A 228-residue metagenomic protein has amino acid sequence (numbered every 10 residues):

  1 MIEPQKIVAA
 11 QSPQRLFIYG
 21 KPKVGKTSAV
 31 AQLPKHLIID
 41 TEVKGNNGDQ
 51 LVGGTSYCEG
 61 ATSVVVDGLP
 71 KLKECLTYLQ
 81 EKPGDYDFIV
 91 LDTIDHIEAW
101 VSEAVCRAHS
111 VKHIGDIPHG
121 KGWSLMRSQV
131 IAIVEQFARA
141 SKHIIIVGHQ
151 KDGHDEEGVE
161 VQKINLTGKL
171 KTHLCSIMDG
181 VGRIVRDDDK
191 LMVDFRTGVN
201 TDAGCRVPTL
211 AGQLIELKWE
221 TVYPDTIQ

Functional and structural regions predicted by a protein language model:
I2-L91, D95-W100: Conserved P-loop
A29-P34, F137, V222-Y223: Alpha-helix C-terminal capping segments
I39-T41, V147, I184: Generic beta-sheet signal
L79, I133-F137, M178: Hydrophobic, Leu/Ile/Phe/Ala-enriched alpha-helical segments that form helix-helix packing faces
T93-H173: P-loop NTPase motor core
K151-Q228: Conserved GTP-binding G-domain of TRAFAC-class P-loop NTPases and closely related GTPase folds
